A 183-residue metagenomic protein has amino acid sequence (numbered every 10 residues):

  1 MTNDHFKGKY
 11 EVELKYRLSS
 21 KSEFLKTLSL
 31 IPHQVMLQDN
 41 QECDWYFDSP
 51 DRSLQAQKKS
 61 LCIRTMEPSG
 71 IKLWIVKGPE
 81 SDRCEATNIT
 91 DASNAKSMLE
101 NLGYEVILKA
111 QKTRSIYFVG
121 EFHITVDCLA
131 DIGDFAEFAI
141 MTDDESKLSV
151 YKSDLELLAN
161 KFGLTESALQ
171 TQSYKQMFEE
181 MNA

Functional and structural regions predicted by a protein language model:
M1-E121, F162-A183: N-terminal strand-loop-strand beta-hairpin
S19, D143-S146: Residues in soluble alpha-helical coiled-coils and helical-bundle/repeat scaffolds
S19-T27, A136, S153-L157: Glyoxalase I/VOC metalloenzyme domain signal
E23, G70, F135, K147-S149: Intrinsically disordered, low-complexity acidic/polar segments
L108-D144: Conserved, surface-exposed functional patches that form binding/active-site neighborhoods
S146-Q170: Mixed-charge, glycine-accented linear interaction segment located at domain edges/termini
